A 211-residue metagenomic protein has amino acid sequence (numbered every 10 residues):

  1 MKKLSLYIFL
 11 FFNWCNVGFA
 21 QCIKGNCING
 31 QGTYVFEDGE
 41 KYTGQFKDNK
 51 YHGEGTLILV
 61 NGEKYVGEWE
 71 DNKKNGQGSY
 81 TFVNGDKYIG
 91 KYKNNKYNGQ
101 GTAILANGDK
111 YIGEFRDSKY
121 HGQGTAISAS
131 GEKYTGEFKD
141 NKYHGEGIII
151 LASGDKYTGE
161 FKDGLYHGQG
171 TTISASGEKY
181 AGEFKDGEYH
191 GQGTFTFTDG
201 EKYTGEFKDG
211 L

Functional and structural regions predicted by a protein language model:
M1-L4: Positively charged n-region of N-terminal signal peptides that target proteins for export
L6-N13: Hydrophobic helical h-region of N-terminal Sec-dependent signal peptides in bacterial secretory/periplasmic proteins
C15-A20: Sec/Tat signal peptide C-region and signal peptidase I cleavage site
Q21-I28, K41-H52, K64-N75, K87-N98 (+5 more regions): Conserved anchor residues at repeat-unit boundaries in beta-strand-based tandem repeats, strongest for the MORN repeat
E37-G39, V60-G62, V83-G85, A106-G108 (+4 more regions): Glycine-centered tight beta-turn/hairpin loop motif at sheet-sheet or coil-to-beta transitions
T56, G76-F82, G99-L105, G122 (+5 more regions): Intrinsically disordered, low-complexity Ser/Thr- and Pro-rich stretches
I58, I89, I104-A106, I127 (+4 more regions): Hydrophobic-composition signal
